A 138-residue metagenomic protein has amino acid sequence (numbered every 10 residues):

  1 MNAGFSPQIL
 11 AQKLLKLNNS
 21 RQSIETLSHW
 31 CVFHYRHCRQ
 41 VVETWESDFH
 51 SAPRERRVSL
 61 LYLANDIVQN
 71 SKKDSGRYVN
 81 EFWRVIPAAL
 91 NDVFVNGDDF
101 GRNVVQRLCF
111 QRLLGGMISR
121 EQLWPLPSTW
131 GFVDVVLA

Functional and structural regions predicted by a protein language model:
M1-A138: Eukaryote-specific intrinsically disordered, low-complexity regulatory regions enriched for Ser/Thr/Pro/Gln
